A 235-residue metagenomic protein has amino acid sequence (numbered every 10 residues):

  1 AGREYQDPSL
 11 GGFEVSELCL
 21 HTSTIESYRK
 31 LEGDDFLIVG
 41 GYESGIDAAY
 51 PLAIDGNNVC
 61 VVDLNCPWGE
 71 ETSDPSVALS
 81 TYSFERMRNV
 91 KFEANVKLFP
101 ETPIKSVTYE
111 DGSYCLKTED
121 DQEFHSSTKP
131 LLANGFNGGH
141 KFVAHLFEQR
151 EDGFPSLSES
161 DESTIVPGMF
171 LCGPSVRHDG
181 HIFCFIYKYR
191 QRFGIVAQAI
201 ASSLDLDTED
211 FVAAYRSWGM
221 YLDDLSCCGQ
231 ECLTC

Functional and structural regions predicted by a protein language model:
A1-D55, E151-S160: Glycine-rich dinucleotide-binding loop and its adjacent helix/turn
Q6-L10, A48-A49, E71, H140-V143 (+1 more regions): Short glycine-/acidic-enriched loop or helix-start segments at secondary-structure transitions that form or flank
S16-R29, A133-F183: FAD-site-proximal beta/loop scaffold in flavoenzymes
I38-V39, V61, L171: Hydrophobic Val/Ile/Leu positions in short beta-strands of Rossmann-like dinucleotide-binding domains
G41, L64, P174: Cofactor-binding loop segments of dinucleotide-utilizing enzymes, especially the Rossmann-like FAD- and NAD(P)+-binding
P51, L171-A213, G219: A conserved FAD-binding loop/helix module that cradles the flavin
I54-E148, D205-G219: A Rossmann-like FAD-binding core segment of flavoenzymes
Y221-C235: Acidic, Ser/Thr-rich low-complexity intrinsically disordered segments
